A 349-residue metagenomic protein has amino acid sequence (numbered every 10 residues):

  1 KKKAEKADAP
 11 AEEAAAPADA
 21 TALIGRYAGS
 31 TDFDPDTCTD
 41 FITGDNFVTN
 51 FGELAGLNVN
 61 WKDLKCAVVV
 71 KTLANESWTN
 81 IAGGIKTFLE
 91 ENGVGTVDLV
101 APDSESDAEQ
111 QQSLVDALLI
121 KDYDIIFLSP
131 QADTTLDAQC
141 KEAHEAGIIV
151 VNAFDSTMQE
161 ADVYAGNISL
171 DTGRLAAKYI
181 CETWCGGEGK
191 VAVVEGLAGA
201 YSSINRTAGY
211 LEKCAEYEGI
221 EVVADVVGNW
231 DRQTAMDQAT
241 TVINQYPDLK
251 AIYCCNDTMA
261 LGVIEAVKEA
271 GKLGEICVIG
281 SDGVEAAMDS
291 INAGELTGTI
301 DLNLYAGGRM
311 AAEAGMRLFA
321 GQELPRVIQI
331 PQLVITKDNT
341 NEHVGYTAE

Functional and structural regions predicted by a protein language model:
K1-A7: Bacterial lipoprotein signal-peptidase II cleavage site
A15-A16, C38-A55, K65-G84, F88-N92 (+8 more regions): Extracytoplasmic "Venus flytrap"
A15-D63, V194, K213-E216, N303-E349: Hinge/cleft segment of the Venus flytrap/periplasmic-binding protein
D45-E53, N60, Q111, A165-K190 (+4 more regions): Hydrophobic alpha-helical segments within soluble ligand-binding/sensing domains
C66-V70, N75, I85-K86, R174-D225 (+2 more regions): An alpha-beta-alpha
D116-E145, Y210, V223-A224, G228-D289: Hydrophobic alpha-helical
I125, D133-D171, K190, V284-T297 (+1 more regions): Flexible loop/hinge segments that line or gate small-molecule binding clefts
A251, I264-P331, I335-T340: Exported/periplasmic ABC-transporter solute-binding proteins
